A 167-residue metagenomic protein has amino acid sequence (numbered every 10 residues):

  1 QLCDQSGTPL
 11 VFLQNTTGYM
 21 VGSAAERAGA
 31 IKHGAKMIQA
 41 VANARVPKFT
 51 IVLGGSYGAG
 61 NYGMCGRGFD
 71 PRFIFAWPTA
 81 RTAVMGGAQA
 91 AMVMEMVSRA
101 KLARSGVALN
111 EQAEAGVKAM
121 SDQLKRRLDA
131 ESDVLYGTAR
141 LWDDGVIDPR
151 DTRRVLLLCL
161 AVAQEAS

Functional and structural regions predicted by a protein language model:
Q1-S167: Ligand-binding clefts of soluble mixed alpha/beta catalytic domains
